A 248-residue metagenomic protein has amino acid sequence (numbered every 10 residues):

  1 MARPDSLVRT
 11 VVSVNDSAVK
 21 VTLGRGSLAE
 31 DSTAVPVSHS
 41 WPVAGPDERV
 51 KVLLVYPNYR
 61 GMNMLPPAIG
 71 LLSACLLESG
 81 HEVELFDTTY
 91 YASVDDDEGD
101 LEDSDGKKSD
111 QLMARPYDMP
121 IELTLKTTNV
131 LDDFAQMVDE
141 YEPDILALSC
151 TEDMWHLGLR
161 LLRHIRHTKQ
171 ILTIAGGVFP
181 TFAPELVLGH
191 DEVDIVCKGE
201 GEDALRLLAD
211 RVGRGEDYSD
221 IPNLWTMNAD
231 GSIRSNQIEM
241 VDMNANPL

Functional and structural regions predicted by a protein language model:
M1, Y91-V94: The two-metal-ion catalytic cores of nucleic-acid processing enzymes
P4, V8-V12, D16-V50, I221 (+1 more regions): N-terminal [4Fe-4S]-dependent radical SAM core
W41, A68, L72-L76, E82-Y90 (+1 more regions): Glycine-rich beta-alpha loop elements in corrinoid/cobalamin-binding modules across cobalamin-dependent enzymes
A44-D47, D105-Q111, H156-L159: A broad, low-specificity signal for short, low-complexity segments enriched in glycine/proline and polar/charged
V50-G61: Nucleotide-activated donor-dependent transferases that construct or modify glycoconjugates
R60-I69: Glycine- and acidic-residue-enriched helix-capping/strand-helix junction motifs
M64, V94-D97, E185: Short Asp/Glu-rich motifs
V94-D139: Glycine-rich, highly charged phosphate/nucleotide-binding loops
